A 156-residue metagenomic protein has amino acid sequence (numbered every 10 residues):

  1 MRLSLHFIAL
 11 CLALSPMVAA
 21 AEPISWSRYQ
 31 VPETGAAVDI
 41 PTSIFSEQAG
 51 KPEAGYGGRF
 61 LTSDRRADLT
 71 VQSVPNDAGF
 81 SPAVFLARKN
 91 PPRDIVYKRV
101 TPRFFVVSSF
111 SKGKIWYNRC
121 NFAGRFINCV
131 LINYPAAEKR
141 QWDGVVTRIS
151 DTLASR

Functional and structural regions predicted by a protein language model:
M1-L5: Positively charged n-region of N-terminal signal peptides that target proteins for export
H6-S15: Bacterial N-terminal signal peptides
A21, A154-R156: Short, solvent-exposed mixed-charge patches
A21-E53: N-terminal "mature-domain start" segment
S25-R28, W116, V145-T147: Acidic/histidine-enriched, beta-strand-rich ligand/metal-binding domains
P41, D143-S150: Extracytoplasmic/secreted envelope proteins and their assembly/folding machinery, especially bacterial periplasmic
E47-G144: Conserved polar/disulfide-associated segments of primarily extracytoplasmic proteins
